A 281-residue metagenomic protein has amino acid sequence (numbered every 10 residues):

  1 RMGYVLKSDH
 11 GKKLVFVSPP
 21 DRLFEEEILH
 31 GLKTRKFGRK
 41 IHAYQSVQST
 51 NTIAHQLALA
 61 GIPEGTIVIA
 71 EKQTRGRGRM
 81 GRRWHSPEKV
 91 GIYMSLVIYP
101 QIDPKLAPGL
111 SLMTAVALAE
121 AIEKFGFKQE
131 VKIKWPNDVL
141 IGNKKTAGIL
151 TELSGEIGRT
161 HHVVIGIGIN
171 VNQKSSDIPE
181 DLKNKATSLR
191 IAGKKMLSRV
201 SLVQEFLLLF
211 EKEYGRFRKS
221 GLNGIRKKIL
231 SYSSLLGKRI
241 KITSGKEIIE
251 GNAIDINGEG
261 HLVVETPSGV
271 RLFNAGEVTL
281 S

Functional and structural regions predicted by a protein language model:
R1-G126, L197: N-terminal lobe of the biotin/lipoate ligase/transferase fold
F37, I62-E64, W135, K144 (+1 more regions): Short, basic and Ser/Thr-rich N-terminal targeting/leader segments
K40-I41, G65-I67, I92, K132 (+2 more regions): Structural motif
Q45, I133-W135: Short loop/edge segments at beta-strand edges and connector loops that shape dinucleotide/nucleotide cofactor-binding
D103-V131, I141-S281: Long, positively charged amphipathic alpha-helical accessory segments at protein N-termini or as interdomain linkers
